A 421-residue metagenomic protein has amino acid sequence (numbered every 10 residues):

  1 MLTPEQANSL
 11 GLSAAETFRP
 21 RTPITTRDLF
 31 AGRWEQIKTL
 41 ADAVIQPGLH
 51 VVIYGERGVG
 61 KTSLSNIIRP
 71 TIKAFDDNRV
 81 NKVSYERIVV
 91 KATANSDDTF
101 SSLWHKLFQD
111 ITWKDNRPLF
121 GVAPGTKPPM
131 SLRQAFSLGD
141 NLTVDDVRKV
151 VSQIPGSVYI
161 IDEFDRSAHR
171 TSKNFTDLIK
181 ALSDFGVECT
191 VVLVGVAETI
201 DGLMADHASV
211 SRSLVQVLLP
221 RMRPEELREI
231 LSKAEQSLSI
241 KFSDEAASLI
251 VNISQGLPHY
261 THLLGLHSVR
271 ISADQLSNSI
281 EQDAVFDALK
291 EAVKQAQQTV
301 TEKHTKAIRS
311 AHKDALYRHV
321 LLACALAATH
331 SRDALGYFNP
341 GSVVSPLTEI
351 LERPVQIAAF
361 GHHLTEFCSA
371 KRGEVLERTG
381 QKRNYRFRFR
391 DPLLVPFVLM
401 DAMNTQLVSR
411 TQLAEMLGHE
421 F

Functional and structural regions predicted by a protein language model:
M1-V51, P70-F75, V80-N81, M416-F421: A short, basic N-terminal segment
E16, K294-F421: C-terminal leucine-rich, beta-strand-based interaction scaffolds used for sensing/assembly
D42-K173, V187-T190, A197, V355: P-loop NTPase nucleotide-binding core
G58-V59, N95-T99, R166, V196-D201 (+3 more regions): Conserved nucleotide-binding/hydrolysis micro-motifs of P-loop NTPases
T176-V187: Conserved catalytic/switch belt of AAA+ P-loop NTPases
T199-L214: Short regulatory helix/loop adjacent to the ATP-binding pocket of P-loop NTPases
L219-A246, Q255-L264: Conserved small helical "lid"/interfacial subdomain of P-loop NTPases
S243-Q298: Amphipathic alpha-helical "lid/sensor" segments that cap RecA-like P-loop NTPase cores
